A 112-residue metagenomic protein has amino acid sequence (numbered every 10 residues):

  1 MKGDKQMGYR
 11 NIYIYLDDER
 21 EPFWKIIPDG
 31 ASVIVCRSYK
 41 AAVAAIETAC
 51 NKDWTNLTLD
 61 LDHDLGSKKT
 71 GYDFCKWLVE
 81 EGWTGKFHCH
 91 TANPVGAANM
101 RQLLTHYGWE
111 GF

Functional and structural regions predicted by a protein language model:
K2-F112: Catalytic phosphate/metal-binding cores of nucleic-acid and nucleotide-processing enzymes, i.e., regions that mediate
